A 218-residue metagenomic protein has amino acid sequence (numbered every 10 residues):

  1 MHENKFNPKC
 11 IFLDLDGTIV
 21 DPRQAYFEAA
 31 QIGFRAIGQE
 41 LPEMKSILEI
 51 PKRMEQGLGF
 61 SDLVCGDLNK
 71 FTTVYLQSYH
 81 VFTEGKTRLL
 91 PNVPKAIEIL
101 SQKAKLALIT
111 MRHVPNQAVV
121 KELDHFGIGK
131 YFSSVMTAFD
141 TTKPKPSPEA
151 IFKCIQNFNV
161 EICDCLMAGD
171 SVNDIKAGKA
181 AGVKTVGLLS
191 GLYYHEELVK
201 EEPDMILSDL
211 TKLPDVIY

Functional and structural regions predicted by a protein language model:
H2-N4, L213-Y218: Short amphipathic alpha-helix with an adjacent loop that forms part of the alpha/beta core around
N4-E98, Q102, P115-N116: N-terminal helical cap/lid subdomain that shapes the substrate entry/recognition surface in HAD-like hydrolases
N4-F6, Q102-A104, F158-D164: Glycine-rich phosphate-binding loop signature in dinucleotide/nucleotide-binding domains
C10, P144-I175: Conserved Lys-Pro-Asp/Glu-containing loop-to-beta segment of HAD-superfamily phosphomonoesterases, centered on
R35-I37, K86, E98-A107, M111-D140 (+1 more regions): Substrate-recognition/cap helix-loop segment adjacent to the acidic, metal-dependent catalytic center of Asp-based
L41-S46, K130-S134, I162-L166: Short acidic capping loops at alpha-helix termini that bridge into adjacent secondary structure
T110, L166-M205: Acidic, Mg2+-coordinating phosphoryl-transfer loop and its flanking beta/alpha structural elements, shared across
G127-T137, E197-D215: Structural recognition of alpha->loop->beta junctions
